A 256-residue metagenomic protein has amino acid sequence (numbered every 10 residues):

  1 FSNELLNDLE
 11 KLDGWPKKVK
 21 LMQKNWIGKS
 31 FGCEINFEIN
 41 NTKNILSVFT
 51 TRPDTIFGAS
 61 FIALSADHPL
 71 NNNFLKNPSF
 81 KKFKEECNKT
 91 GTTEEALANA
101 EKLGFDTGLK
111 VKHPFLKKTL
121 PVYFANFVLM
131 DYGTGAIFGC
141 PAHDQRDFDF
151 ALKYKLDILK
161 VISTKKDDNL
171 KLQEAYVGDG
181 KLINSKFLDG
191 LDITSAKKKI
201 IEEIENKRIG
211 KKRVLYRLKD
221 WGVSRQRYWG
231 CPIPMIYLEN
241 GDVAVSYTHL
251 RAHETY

Functional and structural regions predicted by a protein language model:
F1-I158, S163: NTP-handling and nucleic-acid-processing catalytic cores
F1-L46, A136-S246, L250: Residue patterns forming the tRNA-binding/recognition surfaces of aminoacyl-tRNA synthetases and related DALR
A252-Y256: A short, hydrophobic C-terminal helix/tail in secreted or cell-surface proteins
